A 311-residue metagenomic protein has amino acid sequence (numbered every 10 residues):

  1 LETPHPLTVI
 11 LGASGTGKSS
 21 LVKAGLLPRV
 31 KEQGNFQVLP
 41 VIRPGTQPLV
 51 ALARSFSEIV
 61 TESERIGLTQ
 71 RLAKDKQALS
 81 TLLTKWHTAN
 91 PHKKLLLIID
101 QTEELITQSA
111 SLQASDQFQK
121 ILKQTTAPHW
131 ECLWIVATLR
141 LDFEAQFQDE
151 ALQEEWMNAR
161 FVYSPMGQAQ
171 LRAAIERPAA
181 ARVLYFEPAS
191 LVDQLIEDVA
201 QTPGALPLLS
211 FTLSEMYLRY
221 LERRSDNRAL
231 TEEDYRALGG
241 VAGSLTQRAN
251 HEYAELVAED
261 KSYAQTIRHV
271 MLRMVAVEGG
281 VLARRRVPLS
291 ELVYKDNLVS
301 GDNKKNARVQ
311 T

Functional and structural regions predicted by a protein language model:
L1-T311: Amphipathic helix/helix-loop-helix segment enriched in hydrophobic residues with interspersed Lys/Arg and occasional
